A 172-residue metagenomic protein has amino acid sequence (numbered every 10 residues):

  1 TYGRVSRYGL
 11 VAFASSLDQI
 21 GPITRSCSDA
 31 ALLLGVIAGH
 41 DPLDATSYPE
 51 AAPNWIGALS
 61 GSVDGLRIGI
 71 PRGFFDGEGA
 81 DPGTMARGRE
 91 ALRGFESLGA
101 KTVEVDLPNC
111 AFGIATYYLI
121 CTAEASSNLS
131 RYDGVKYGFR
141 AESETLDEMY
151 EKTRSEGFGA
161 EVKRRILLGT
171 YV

Functional and structural regions predicted by a protein language model:
T1-A86, E90-A91, E144-R154: A short helix-breaking turn/cap at a secondary-structure junction
V36, L119-I120, R131: Conserved catalytic core of Hanks-type protein kinase domains
G57-P71, A123-V172: Short helix-loop capping/hinge segments that flank enzyme active sites or metal/cofactor-binding pockets
A80-T84, I114-A123: Short glycine/threonine-rich loop-to-helix capping motif typified by GTGT followed within a few residues by an Asp-Pro
L98: Conserved dinucleotide-binding and phosphotransfer motif residues
K101-D106: General small-molecule cofactor/ligand-binding pocket signal
